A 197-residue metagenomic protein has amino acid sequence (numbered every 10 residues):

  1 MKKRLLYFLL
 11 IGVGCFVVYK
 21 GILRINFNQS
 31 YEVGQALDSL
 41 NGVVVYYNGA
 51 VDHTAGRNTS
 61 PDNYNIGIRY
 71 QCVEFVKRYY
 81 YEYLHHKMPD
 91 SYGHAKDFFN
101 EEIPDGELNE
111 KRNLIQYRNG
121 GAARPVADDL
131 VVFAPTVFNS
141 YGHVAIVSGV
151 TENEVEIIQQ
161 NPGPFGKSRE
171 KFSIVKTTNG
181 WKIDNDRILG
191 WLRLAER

Functional and structural regions predicted by a protein language model:
M1-G21: N-terminal Sec-pathway targeting helices
V17-I103: N-terminal capping segments
R24-N28, S140-R197: Aromatic- and glycine-rich peptidoglycan recognition patches
Y31-E32, R57, N109-K111, F133-A134 (+1 more regions): Intrinsically disordered, low-complexity segments enriched in polar/charged residues with Gly/Pro, especially when
D38, Y46, H53, Y117 (+2 more regions): Intrinsically disordered, low-complexity, compositionally biased regions/tails
Q71-R78, V126, I146, R187: Extracytoplasmic/secreted proteins, especially bacterial periplasmic and envelope-associated proteins
N100-V155, N161: ...with weaker cross-activation on analogous glycine-rich loops/strands in unrelated enzymes
